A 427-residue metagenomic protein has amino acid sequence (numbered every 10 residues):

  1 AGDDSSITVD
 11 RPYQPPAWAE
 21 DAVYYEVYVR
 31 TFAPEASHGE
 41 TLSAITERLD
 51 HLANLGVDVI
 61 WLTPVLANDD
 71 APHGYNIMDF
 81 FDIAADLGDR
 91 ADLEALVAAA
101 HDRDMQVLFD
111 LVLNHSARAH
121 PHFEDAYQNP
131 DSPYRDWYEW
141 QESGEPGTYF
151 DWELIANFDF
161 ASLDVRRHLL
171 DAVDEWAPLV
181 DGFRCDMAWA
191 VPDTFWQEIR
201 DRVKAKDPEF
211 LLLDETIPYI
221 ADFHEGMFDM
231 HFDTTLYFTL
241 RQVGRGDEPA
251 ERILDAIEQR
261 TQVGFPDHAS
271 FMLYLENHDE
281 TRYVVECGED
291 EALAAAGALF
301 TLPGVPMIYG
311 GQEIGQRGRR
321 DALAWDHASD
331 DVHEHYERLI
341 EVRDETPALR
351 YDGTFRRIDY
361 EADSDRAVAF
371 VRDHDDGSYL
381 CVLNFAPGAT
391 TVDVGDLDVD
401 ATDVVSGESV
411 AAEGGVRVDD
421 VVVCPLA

Functional and structural regions predicted by a protein language model:
G2-T8, M105, D171-D174, D181 (+4 more regions): Active-site-proximal helices and loops of the catalytic beta/alpha 8
D10-W18, A22-V23, Y28-E40, H51-D58 (+4 more regions): Substrate-binding/active-site clefts of carbohydrate-active enzymes
V27, L52, L62, F80 (+12 more regions): Conserved, mostly hydrophobic/aromatic
I60-A71, L111-A119, D186-P192, E215-Y219 (+1 more regions): Short, solvent-exposed turn/loop segments enriched in Gly/Ser/Thr/Pro and often Arg
M272-D330: Aromatic/acidic polysaccharide-binding cleft in carbohydrate-active enzymes
D359-G395: Carbohydrate-binding surface patches
D396-G407: Solvent-exposed beta-hairpin/edge-strand motifs
V410-A427: C-terminal beta-strand-rich structural cap/linker in extracellular carbohydrate-active enzymes
